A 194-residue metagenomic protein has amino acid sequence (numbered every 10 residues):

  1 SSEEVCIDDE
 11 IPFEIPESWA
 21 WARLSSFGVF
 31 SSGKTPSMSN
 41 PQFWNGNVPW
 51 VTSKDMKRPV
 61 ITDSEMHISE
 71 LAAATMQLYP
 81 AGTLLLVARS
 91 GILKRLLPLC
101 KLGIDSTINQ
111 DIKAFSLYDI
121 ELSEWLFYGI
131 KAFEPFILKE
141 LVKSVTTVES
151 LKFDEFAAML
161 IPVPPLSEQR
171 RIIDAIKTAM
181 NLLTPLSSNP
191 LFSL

Functional and structural regions predicted by a protein language model:
S2-V5, S37-N45, L141-K143: Short coil/turn segments at secondary-structure boundaries
E4-E10, S25-S39, T52-A81, G103: Sequence-specific dsDNA recognition surfaces
V5-K34, A158, P162-D174, T178-L194: Non-catalytic DNA-recognition/assembly elements of restriction-modification systems
A20, V29-S32, D55-R58, G91-L93 (+4 more regions): Short, glycine-/Ser/Thr-/acidic-enriched flexible segments
W44-N47, Y79-G82, E155: Short, well-ordered loop/turn elements at secondary-structure boundaries
T52-S53, D63, S69-F133, K152: A short beta-sheet element
A132-M159: Specificity-determining recognition surfaces
